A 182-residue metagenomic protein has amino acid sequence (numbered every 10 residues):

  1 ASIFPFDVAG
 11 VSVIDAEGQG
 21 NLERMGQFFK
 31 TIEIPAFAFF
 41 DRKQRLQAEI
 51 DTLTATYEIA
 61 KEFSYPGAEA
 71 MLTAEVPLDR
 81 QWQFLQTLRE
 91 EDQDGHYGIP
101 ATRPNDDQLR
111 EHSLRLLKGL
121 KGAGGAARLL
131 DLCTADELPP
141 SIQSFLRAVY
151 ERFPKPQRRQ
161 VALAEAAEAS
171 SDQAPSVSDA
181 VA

Functional and structural regions predicted by a protein language model:
S2-A182: Acidic, Mg2+-coordinating catalytic modules of nucleic-acid enzymes
